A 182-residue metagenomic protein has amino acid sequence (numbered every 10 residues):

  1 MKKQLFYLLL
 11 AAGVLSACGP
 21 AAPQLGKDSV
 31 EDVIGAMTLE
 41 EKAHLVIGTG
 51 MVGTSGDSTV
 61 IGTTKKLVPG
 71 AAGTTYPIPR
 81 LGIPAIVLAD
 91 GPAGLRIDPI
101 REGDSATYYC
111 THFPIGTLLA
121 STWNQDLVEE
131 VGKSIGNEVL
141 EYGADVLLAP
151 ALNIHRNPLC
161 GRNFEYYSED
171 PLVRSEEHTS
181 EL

Functional and structural regions predicted by a protein language model:
K2-L10: Sec-dependent signal peptide recognition, specifically the positively charged N-region followed immediately by
V14-A17: C-terminal motif of bacterial Sec signal peptides marking the signal peptidase cleavage site
G19-E181: N-terminal beta-rich core of secreted/periplasmic extracellular enzymes
